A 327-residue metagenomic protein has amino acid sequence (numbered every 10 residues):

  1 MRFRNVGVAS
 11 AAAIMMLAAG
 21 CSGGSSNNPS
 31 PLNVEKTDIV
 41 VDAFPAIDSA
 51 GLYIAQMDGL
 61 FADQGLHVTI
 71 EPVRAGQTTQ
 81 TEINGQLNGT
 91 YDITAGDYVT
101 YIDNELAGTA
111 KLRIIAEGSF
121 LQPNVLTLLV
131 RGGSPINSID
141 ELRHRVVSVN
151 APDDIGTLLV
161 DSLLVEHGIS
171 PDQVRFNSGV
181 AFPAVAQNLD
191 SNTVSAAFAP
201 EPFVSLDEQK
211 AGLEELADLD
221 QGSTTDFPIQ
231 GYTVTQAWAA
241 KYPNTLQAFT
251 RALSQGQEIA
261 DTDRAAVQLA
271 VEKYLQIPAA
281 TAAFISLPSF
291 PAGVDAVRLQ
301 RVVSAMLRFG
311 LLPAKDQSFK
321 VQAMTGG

Functional and structural regions predicted by a protein language model:
M1-S10: Bacterial N-terminal signal peptides that target proteins for export
L17-G20: C-terminal motif of bacterial Sec signal peptides marking the signal peptidase cleavage site
S22-S25: Bacterial signal peptide processing site
N27-H167, G179, S195-E201, E215-D218 (+1 more regions): Short, glycine-/small- and polar/acidic-enriched structural segments that line small-molecule recognition paths
V99, N177, A181-A270: Pocket-lining segment of extracytoplasmic ligand-binding domains
G132-D140, I169-P171, A237-L246: Short helix-loop capping/hinge motifs at secondary-structure junctions, enriched in acidic/polar residues
A239-P313: Secondary-structure end/capping motifs
L307-G327: Conserved C-terminal helix/tail region of periplasmic/extracytoplasmic solute-binding proteins
